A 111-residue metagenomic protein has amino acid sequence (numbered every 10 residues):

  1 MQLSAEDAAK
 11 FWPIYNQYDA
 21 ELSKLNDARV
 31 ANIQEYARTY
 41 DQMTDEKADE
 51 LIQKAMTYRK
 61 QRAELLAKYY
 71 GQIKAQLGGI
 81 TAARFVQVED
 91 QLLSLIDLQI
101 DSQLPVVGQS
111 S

Functional and structural regions predicted by a protein language model:
M1-Q76: Amphipathic alpha-helical segments
A63-S111: Amphipathic, charged alpha-helical segments and their helix-to-coil junctions in extracytoplasmic/peripheral assemblies
